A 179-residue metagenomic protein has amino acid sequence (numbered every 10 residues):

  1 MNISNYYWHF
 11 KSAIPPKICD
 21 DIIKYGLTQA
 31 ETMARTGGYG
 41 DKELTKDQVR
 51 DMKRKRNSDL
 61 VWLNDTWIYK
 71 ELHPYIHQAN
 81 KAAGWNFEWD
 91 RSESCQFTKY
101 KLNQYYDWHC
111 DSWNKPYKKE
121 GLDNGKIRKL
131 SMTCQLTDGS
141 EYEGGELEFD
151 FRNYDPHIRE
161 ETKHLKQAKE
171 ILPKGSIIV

Functional and structural regions predicted by a protein language model:
M1-I177: Fe(II)/2-oxoglutarate oxygenase catalytic core
